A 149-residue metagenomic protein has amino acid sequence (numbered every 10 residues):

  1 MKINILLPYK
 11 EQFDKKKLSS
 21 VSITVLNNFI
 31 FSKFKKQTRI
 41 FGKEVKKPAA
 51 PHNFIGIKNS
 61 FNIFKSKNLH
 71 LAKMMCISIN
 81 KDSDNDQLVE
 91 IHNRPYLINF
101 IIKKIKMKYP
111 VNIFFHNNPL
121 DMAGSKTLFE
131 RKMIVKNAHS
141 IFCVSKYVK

Functional and structural regions predicted by a protein language model:
M1-K46, D84: N-terminal subdomain of nucleotide-sugar transferases
K10-Q12, V111-K126: A short, histidine- and acid-enriched strand-loop-helix "catalytic/donor-clamping" loop that lines the nucleotide-sugar
K35, N85-D86, K108, N137-H139: Short, well-ordered alpha-helix to beta-strand connector turns
K46, P95-L97, Y147-K149: Alpha-helix capping/helix-boundary segments
P48-C76, I91: A short, charged, and often flexible helix/loop element on the N-terminal side of the glycosyltransferase catalytic
I91-L97, F115: Short His-centered aromatic/hydrophobic patch
R131, K136-K149: A short, active-site helix/loop in glycosyltransferases that binds the activated sugar's phosphate group
